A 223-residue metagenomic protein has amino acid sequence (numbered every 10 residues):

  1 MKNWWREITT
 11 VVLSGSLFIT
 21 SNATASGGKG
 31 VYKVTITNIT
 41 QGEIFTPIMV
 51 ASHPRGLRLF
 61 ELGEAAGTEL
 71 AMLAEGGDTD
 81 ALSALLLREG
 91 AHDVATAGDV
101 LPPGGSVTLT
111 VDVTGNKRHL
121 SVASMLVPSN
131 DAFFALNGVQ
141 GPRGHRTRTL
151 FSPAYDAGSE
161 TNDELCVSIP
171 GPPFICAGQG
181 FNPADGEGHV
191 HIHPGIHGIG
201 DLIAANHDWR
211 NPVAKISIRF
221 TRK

Functional and structural regions predicted by a protein language model:
M1-T9: Bacterial N-terminal signal peptides that target proteins for export
T9-F18: Bacterial N-terminal signal peptides
S16, G27, V113, H207-W209: Sterically constrained small-residue positions within well-ordered secondary structures of folded domains
I19, L109-T110, G200-A205: Intrinsically disordered, low-complexity boundary segments flanking structured domains
S21-A25: Sec/Tat signal peptide C-region and signal peptidase I cleavage site
G27-V31, I39-H145: Structured domain cores in non-transmembrane regions
I48-V50, F60-L62, A74, A84 (+3 more regions): Extracellular low-complexity, O-glycosylation-prone Ser/Thr/Pro/Gly-rich "stalks" and linkers flanking catalytic
